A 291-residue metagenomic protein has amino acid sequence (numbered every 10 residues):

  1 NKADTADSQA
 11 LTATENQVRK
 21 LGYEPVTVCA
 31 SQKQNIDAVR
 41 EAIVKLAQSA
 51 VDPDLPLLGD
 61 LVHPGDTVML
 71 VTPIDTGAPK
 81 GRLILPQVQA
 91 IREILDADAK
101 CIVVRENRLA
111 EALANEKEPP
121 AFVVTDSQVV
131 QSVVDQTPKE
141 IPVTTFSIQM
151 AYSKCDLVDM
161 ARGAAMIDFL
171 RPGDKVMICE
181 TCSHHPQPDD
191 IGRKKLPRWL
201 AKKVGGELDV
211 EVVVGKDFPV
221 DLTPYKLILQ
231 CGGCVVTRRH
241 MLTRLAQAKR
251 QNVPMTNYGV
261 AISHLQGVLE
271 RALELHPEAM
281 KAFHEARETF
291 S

Functional and structural regions predicted by a protein language model:
A3-D60, T67-M69, T76, D98-N107 (+5 more regions): Canonical P-loop GTPase G-domain recognition
A10, T14, Q32-V39, P64 (+5 more regions): Helical mechanochemical/support elements of P-loop NTPase systems and associated helical scaffolds
R19, L95, K249: Anion (oxyanion) recognition and catalysis
D37-L46, E116-E118, D156-A164, P224-Q230 (+1 more regions): Short, surface-exposed amphipathic charged segments that create phosphate/polyanion-binding patches used for binding
K45-P197, A201-E207, E211: C-terminal accessory "lid"/substrate-recognition subdomains
E106-A110, V213-P219, S263: Short acidic loop-to-helix transition motifs that present clustered carboxylates
P172, K195, K202, L222 (+1 more regions): C-terminal functional extensions of proteins
G206-K216, L229-G232: Hydrophobic alpha-helical bundle architecture
